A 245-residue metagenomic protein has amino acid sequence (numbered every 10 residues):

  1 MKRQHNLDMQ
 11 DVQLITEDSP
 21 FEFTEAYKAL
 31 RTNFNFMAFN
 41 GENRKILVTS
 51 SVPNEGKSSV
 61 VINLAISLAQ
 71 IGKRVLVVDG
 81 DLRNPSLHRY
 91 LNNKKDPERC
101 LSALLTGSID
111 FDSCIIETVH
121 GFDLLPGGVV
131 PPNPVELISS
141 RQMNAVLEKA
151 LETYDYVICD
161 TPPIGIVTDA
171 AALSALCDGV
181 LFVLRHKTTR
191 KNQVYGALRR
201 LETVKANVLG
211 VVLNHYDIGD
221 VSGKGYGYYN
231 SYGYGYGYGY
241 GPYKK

Functional and structural regions predicted by a protein language model:
M1-K245: P-loop NTP-binding module
